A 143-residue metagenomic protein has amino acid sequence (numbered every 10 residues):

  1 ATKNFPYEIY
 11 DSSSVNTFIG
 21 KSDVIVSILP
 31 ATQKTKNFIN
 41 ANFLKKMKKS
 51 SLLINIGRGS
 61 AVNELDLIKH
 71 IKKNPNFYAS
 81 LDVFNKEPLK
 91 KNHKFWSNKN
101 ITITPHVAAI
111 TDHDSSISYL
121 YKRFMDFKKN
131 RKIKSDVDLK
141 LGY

Functional and structural regions predicted by a protein language model:
A1-K94: Rossmann-like adenosine-cofactor binding region
E87-Y143: C-terminal helix-to-coil terminal segments
